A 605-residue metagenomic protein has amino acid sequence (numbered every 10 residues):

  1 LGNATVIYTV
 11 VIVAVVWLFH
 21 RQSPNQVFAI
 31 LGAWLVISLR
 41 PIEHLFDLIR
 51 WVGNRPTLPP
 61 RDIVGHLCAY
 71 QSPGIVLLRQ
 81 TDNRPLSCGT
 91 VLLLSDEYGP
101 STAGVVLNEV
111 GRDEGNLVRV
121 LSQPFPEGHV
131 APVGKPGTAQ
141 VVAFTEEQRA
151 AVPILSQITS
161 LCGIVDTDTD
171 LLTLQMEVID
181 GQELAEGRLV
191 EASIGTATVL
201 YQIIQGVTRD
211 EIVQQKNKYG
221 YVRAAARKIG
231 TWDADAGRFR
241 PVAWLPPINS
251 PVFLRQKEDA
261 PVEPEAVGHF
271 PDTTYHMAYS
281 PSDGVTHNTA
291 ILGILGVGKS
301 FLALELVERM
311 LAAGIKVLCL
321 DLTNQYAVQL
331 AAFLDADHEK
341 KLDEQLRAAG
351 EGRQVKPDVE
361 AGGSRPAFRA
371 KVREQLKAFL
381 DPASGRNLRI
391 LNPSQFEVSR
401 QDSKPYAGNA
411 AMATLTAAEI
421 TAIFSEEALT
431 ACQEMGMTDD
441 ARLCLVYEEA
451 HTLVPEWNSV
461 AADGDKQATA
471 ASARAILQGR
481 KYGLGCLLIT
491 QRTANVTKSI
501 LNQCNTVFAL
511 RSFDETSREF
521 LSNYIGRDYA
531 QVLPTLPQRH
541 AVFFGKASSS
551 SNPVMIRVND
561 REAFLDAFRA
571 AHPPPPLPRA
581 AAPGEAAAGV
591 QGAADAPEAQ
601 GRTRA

Functional and structural regions predicted by a protein language model:
V10-N25, A29-N288, L292, L302 (+3 more regions): Basic- and hydrophobic-enriched, low-structure N-terminal and domain-boundary segments that flank ATP-binding catalytic
R21-F28, A327, R492-S499: Short, glycine/polar-rich helix-capping loops at beta-to-alpha or helix-loop-helix junctions that flank or form
W232, T323-A327, Q395-V398, H451-T452 (+5 more regions): Conserved nucleotide-binding/hydrolysis micro-motifs of P-loop NTPases
V262-L346, Q433, F543, G589 (+1 more regions): Glycine-rich phosphate-binding loop of nucleotide-binding enzymes
L295, T416-D528: Conserved P-loop NTPase motor cores
L306-M412: Switch/coupling segment of Walker-type NTPase motor domains
G314-I315, R386, G483-L484, N502-T506 (+1 more regions): Short glycine-/polar-rich loops that comprise or flank the Walker A/P-loop and associated switch/sensor motifs
H540-A605: Conserved P-loop NTPase motor module
